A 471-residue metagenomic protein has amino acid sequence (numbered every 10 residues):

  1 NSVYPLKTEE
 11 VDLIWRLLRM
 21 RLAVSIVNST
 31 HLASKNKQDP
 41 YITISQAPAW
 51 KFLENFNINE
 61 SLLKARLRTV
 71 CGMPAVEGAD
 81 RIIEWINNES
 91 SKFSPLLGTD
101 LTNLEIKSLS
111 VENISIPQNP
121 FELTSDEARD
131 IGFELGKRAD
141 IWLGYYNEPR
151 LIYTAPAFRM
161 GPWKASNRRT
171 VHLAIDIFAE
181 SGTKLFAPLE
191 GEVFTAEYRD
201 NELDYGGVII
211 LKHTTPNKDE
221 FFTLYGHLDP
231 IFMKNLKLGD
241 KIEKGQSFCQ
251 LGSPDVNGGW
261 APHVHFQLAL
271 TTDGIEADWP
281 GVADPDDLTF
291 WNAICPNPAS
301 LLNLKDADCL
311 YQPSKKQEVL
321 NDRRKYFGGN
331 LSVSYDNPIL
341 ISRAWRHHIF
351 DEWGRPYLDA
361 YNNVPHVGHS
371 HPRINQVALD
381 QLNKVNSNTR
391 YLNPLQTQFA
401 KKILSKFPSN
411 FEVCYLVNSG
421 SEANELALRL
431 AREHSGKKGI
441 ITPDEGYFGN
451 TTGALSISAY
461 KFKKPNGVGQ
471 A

Functional and structural regions predicted by a protein language model:
N1-L22: A conserved long alpha-helix in the C-terminal portion of kinase-like catalytic domains
S25-D80: ATP/Mg2+ or Mg2+-diphosphate-binding catalytic cores that bind nucleotide phosphates or diphosphates via glycine-rich
A79-G207, K244, I294-Q312: Surface-exposed, glycine-biased beta-strand/turn segments
K92-E112, K234-Q246, Q250-V256, W260-P313: Acidic, glycine-rich catalytic/binding loops that coordinate metals and/or anionic ligands
E180, F186, K218-G245: Short histidine-centered loop motifs in beta-beta connectors
P313-A344, N363: Active-site-adjacent loop/helix segments that line or gate small-molecule/cofactor pockets in enzymes
Y357, N362, H366-Y391, Q398-Y415: Glycine-rich phosphate-binding segment of PLP-dependent enzymes
K401-A471: PLP-dependent aspartate aminotransferase-fold enzymes
